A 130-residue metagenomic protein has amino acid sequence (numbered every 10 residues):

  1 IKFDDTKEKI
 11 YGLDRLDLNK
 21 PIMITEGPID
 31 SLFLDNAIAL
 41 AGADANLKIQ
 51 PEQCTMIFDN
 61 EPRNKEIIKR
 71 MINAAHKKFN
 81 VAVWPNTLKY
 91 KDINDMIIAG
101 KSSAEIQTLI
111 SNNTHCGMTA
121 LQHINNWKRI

Functional and structural regions predicted by a protein language model:
I1-Q53, I67-I68: Phosphate-handling DNA/RNA-contact segment within nucleic-acid enzymes
M23-I24, E52-F58, K69-I130: Replication-associated primase and helicase/ATPase modules
